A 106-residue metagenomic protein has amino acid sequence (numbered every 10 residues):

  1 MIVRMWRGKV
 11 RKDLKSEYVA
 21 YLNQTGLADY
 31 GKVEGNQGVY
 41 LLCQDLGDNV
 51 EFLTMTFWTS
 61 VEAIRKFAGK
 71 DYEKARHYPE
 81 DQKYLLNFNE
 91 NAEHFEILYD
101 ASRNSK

Functional and structural regions predicted by a protein language model:
I2, Q37-V50, R76-K106: Glycine-rich beta-strand-turn "strand-cap" elements at beta-sheet edges
I2-G8, Y40-K70: Short, well-ordered beta-strand segments in beta-rich or mixed alpha/beta enzyme and ligand-binding folds
L14-Y18, A63-K66: Short, conserved charged micro-motifs
K15, L27-A28, L42-D45: Intrinsically disordered, low-complexity segments enriched in polar/charged residues with Gly/Pro, especially when
S16, S60, S102-S105: Generic serine detector
Q24-N36, F57-H94: An amphipathic, aromatic/His-enriched active-site/gating alpha helix that lines ligand/cofactor pockets
